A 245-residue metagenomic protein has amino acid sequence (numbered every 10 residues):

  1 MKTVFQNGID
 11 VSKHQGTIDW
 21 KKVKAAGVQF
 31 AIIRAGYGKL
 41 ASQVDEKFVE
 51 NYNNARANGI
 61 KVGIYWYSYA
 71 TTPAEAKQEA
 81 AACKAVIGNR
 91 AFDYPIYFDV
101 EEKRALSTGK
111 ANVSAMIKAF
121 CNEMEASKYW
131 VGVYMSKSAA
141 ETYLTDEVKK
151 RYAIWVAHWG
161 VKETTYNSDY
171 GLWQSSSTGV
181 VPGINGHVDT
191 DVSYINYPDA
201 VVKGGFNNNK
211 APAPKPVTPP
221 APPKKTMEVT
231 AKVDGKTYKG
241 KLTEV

Functional and structural regions predicted by a protein language model:
M1-C121, E125-K128: Substrate-binding cleft of extracellular glycoside hydrolase catalytic domains
M1-Q15, K21, T145-P223: Functionally critical loop-and-helix segments that line ligand-binding/catalytic clefts of soluble enzyme domains
V62, W130-G132, I154: Hydrophobic anchor at the start of a short beta-strand that flanks the dinucleotide cofactor-binding loop
W66, M135, H158: Short beta-strand/turn micro-motifs composed of small residues that flank or help shape donor/cofactor-binding pockets
E75-Q78, A139-K149: Glycine-rich, charge-decorated loop segments at or immediately adjacent to ligand/cofactor-binding or catalytic sites
K103, S138-E141, W159-E163, S177-V180 (+2 more regions): Short Gly/Pro-enriched loop/turn and capping motifs at secondary-structure junctions
M124-E141: Aromatic-lined carbohydrate-recognition surfaces of secreted/lumenal glycan-active proteins
K215-V245: Short, low-complexity, charged amphipathic interaction modules
